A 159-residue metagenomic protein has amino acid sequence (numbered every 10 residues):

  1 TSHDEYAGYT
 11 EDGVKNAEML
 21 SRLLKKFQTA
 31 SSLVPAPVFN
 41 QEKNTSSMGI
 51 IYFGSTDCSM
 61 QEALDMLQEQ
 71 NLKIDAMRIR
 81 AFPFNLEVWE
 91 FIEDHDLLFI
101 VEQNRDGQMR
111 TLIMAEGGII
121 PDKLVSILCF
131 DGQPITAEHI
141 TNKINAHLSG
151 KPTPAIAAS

Functional and structural regions predicted by a protein language model:
T1-S159: Flexible, low-complexity linker and terminal segments
